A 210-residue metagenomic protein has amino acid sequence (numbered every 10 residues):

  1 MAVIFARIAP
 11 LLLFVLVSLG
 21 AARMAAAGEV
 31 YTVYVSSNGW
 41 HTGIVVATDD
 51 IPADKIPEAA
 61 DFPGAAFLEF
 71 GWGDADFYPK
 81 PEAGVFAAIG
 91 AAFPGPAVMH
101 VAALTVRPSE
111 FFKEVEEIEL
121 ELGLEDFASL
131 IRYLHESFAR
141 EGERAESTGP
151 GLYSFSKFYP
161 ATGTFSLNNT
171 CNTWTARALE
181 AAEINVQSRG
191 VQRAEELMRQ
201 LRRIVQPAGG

Functional and structural regions predicted by a protein language model:
M1-F5: N-terminal secretory signal peptides that target proteins for export/translocation
P10-L19: Bacterial N-terminal signal peptides
L19-G28: Bacterial Sec-dependent signal peptides at the C-terminal "C-region" and cleavage site
A27-G39, A47-P160: Non-catalytic ligand/cofactor/substrate-binding and regulatory segments of enzyme domains
E136-G210: Activation targets extended, charge/polar-rich intrinsically disordered C-terminal tails
